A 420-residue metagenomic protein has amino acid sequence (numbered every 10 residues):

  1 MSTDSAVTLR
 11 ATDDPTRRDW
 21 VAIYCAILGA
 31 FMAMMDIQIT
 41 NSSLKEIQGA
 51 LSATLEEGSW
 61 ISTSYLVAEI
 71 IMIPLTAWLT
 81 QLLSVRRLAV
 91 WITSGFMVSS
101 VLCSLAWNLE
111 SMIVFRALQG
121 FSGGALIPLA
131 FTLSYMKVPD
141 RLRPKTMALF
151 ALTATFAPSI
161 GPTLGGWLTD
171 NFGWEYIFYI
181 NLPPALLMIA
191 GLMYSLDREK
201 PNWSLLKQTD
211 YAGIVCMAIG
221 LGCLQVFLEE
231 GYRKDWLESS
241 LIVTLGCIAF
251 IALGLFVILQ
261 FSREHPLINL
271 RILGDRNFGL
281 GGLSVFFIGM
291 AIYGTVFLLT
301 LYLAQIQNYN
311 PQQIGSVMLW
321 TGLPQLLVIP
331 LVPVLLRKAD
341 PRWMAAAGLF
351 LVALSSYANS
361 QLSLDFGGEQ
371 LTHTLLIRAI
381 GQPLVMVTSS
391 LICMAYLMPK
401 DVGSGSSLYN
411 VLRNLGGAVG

Functional and structural regions predicted by a protein language model:
R18-A77, G173, S240-L245, A252-L255 (+1 more regions): Transmembrane core module of solute transporters
A33, S62-Y65, E69, F96 (+11 more regions): Structural signature of transmembrane alpha-helices in multi-pass secondary transporters
M34, Q38, S104, G120-P128 (+5 more regions): Small-residue-rich segments within alpha-helical transmembrane domains of MFS-like 12-TM solute carriers
L44, A157-T169, L228, T300 (+2 more regions): Small-residue (Gly/Pro/Ala) motifs that create kinks and tight helix-helix packing interfaces
L75-G213: Helix-loop-helix hairpins in multi-pass membrane proteins, especially solute transporters
G95-L105, L118, S122, P184-G191 (+6 more regions): Transmembrane-helix signature of multi-pass solute transporters
D170-L182, E230-I242, N310: A membrane-interface helix-boundary motif in multi-pass transporters
L182-P201, A218-E230, I248-R263: C-terminal membrane-cytosol helix-exit motif in multi-pass small-molecule transporters
